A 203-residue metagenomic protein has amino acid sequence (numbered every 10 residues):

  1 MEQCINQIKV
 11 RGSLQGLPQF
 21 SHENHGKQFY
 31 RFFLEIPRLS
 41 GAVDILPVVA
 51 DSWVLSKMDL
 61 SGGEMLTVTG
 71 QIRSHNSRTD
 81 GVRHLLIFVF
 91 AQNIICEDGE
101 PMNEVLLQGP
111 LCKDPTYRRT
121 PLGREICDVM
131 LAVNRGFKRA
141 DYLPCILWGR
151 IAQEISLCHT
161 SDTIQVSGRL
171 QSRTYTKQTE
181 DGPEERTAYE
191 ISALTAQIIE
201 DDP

Functional and structural regions predicted by a protein language model:
M1-P203: Single-stranded nucleic acid-binding surfaces, predominantly the OB-fold ssDNA-binding core
